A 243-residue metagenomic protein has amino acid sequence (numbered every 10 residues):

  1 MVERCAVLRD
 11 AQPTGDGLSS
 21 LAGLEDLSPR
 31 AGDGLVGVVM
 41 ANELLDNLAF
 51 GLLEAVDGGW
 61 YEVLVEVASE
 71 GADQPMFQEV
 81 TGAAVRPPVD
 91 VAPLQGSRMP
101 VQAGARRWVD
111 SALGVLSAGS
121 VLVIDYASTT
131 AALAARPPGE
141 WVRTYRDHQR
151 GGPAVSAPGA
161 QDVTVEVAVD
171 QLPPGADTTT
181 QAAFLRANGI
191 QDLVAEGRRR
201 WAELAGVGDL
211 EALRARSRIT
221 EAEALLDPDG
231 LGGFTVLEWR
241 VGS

Functional and structural regions predicted by a protein language model:
M1-F50, E54, G59-Y61, E66: Conserved adenosyl
E3, D10, E25, E43 (+12 more regions): Glutamate identity and glutamate-enriched acidic tracts
G15, L21, R30-L35, S69-G71 (+4 more regions): Intrinsically disordered, low-complexity segments enriched in small/polar residues
D16, D33-L35, G59, A72 (+4 more regions): Intrinsically disordered, low-complexity regions
G37-L94, P138-R146: A mobile, often basic/glycine-rich helix-loop segment that functions as the active-site lid/recognition loop
A83-S243: Long, Lys/Arg- and hydrophobic-enriched amphipathic alpha-helices
